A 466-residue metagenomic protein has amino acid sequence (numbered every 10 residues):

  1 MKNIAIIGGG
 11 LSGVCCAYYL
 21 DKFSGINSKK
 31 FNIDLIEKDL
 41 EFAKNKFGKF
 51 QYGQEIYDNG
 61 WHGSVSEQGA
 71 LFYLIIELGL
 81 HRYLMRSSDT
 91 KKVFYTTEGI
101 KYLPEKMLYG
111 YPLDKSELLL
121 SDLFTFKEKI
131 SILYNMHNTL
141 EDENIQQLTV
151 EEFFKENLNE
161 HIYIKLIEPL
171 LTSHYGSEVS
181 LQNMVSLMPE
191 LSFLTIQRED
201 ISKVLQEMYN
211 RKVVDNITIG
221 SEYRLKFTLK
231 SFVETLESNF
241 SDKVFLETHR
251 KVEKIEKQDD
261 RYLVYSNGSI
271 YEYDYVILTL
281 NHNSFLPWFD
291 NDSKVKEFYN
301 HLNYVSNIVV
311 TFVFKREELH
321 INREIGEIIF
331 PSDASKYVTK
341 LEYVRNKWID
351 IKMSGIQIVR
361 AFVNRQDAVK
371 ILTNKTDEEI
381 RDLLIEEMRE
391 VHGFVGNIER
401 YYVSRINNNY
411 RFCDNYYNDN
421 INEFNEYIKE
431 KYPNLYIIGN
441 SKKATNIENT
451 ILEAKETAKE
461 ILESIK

Functional and structural regions predicted by a protein language model:
M1-S12: Beta1/beta-strand and adjacent pyrophosphate-binding region of the FAD-binding site in flavoprotein oxidoreductases
S12, E41, N283: Conserved Rossmann-like nucleotide-cofactor binding loop
D21-F50: Glycine-rich FAD pyrophosphate-binding loop
F47-K49, L341-V344, W348-K466: Conserved flavin/dinucleotide-binding core of flavoenzymes
G53-E141: Dinucleotide-binding Rossmann-like beta1-alpha1 core, especially the glycine-rich loop that anchors the ADP
R86-S88, T248-R250, S266, G439: Short loop/edge segments at beta-strand edges and connector loops that shape dinucleotide/nucleotide cofactor-binding
I132-E253: Active-site/ligand-binding neighborhood in enzyme catalytic cores
R250-V359, D367-K370, V391: Mid-domain catalytic core of redox enzymes that form a hydrophobic substrate pocket/lid adjacent to a catalytic redox
